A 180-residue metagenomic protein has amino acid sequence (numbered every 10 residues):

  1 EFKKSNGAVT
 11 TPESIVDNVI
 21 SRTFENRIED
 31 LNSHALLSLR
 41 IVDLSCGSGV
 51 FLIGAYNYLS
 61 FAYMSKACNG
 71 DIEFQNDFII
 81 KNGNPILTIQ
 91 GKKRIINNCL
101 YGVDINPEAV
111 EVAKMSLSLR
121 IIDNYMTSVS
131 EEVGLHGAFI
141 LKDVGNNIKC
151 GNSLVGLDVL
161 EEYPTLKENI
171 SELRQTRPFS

Functional and structural regions predicted by a protein language model:
F2-S180: SAM-dependent methyltransferase catalytic region
